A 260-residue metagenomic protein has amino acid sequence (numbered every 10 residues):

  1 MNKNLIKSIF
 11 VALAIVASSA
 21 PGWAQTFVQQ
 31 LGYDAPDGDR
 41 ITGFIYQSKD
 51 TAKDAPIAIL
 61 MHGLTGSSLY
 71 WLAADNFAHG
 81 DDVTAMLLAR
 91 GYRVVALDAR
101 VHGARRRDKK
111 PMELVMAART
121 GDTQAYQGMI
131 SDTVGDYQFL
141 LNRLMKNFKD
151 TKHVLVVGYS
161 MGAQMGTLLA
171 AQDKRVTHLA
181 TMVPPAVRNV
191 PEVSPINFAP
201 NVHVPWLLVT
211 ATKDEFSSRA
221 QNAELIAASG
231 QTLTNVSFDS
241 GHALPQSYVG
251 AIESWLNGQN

Functional and structural regions predicted by a protein language model:
A24-K53: N-terminal cap/lid segment of alpha/beta-hydrolase-fold proteins
A52-A55, G63-R106: Short substrate-entry loop that stabilizes the transition state in hydrolases
M61-G63, T210: The conserved beta1-alpha1 loop
A73, V193-P195, V204, S218-I226: Short alpha-helix in the alpha/beta-hydrolase fold that links the catalytic acid
M112-F148: Alpha/beta-hydrolase active-site loop
G135-F198: Primarily recognizes the serine-hydrolase "nucleophile elbow" in alpha/beta-hydrolase and SGNH/GDSL folds
V202, L208-T210: Short beta-strand/loop motif that positions the catalytic acidic residue of the alpha/beta-hydrolase fold
F216, E224, A228-N260: C-terminal catalytic histidine-bearing segment of alpha/beta-hydrolase fold enzymes
